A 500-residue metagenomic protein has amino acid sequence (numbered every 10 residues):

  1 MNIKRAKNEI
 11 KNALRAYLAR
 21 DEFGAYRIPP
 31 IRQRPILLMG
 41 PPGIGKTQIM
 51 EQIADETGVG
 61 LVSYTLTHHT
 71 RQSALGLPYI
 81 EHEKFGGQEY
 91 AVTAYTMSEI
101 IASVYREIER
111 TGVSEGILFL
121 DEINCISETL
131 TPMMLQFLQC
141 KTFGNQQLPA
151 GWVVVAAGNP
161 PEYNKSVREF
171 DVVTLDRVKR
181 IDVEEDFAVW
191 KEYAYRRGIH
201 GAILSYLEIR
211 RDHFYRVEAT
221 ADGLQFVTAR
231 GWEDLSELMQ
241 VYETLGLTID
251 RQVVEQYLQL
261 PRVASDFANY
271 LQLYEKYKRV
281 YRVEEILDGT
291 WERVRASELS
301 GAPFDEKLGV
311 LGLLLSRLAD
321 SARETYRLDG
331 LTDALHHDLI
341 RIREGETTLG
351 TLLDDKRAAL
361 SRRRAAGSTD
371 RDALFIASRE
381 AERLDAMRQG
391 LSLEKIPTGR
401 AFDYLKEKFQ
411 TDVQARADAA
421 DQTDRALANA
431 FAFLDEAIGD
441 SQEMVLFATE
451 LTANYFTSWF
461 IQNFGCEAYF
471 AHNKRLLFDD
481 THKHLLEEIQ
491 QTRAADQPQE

Functional and structural regions predicted by a protein language model:
M1-D212, V217: AAA+ P-loop NTPase catalytic core and its hallmark functional loops
I3, R20, S98, S127 (+16 more regions): Short, structured coil/loop segments at alpha-helix boundaries
N8, N12, A16, D55 (+20 more regions): Charged/polar, solvent-exposed surface patches and flexible loops
P35-L37, T57-T67, I80, E89-F119 (+13 more regions): Conformational switch/transducer regions in large eukaryotic molecular machines and scaffolds
R196-D354: Alpha-helical lid/collar subdomain of P-loop NTPases
S300-E500: Terminal-proximal interaction/regulatory segments of ATP-powered molecular machines
